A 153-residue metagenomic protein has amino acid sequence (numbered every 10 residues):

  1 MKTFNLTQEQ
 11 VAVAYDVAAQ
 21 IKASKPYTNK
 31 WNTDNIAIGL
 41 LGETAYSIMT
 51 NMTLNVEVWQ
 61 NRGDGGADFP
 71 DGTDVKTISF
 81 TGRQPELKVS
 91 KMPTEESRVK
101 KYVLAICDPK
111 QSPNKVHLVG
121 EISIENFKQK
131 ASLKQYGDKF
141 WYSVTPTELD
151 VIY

Functional and structural regions predicted by a protein language model:
M1-D71, K76-Y153: Nucleic-acid endonuclease domains
